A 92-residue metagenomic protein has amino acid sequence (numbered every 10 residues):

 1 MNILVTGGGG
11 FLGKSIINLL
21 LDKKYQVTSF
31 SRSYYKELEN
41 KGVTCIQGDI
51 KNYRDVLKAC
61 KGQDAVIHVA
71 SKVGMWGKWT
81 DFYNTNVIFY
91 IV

Functional and structural regions predicted by a protein language model:
M1-K23: N-terminal Rossmann NAD(P)H-binding glycine-rich loop of SDR-like oxidoreductase domains
T6, F30, V66-A70: SDR active-site strand-loop-helix element
T6, N84-V87: Short, solvent-exposed loop/helix junctions and linker helices that flank or host conserved functional motifs
Y25-R32: Conserved glycine-rich Rossmann-like NAD(P)H-binding loop of the short-chain dehydrogenase/reductase
Y35-E39, V43-T85: NAD(P)H-binding glycine-rich loop region in Rossmannoid oxidoreductase-like domains and their noncatalytic homologs
